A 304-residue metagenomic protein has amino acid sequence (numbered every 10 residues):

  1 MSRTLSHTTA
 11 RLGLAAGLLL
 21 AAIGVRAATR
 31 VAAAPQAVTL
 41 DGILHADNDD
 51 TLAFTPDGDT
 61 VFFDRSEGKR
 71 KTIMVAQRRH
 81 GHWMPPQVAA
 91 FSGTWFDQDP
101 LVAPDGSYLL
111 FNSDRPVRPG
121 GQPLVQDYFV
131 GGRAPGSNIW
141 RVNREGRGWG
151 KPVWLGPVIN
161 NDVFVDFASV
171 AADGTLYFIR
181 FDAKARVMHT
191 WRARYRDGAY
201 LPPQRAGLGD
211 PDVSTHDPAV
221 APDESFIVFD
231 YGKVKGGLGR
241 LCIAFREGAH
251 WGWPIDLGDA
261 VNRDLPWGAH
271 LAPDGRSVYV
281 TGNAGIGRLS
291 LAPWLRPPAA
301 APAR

Functional and structural regions predicted by a protein language model:
S2-L14: Bacterial N-terminal signal peptides that target proteins for export
R3, A22, D105: Residue-level marker of positions within ordered structural domains that often coincide with functionally constrained
G13-A22: Bacterial N-terminal signal peptides
A28-R304: Short, conserved micro-motifs composed of acidic
